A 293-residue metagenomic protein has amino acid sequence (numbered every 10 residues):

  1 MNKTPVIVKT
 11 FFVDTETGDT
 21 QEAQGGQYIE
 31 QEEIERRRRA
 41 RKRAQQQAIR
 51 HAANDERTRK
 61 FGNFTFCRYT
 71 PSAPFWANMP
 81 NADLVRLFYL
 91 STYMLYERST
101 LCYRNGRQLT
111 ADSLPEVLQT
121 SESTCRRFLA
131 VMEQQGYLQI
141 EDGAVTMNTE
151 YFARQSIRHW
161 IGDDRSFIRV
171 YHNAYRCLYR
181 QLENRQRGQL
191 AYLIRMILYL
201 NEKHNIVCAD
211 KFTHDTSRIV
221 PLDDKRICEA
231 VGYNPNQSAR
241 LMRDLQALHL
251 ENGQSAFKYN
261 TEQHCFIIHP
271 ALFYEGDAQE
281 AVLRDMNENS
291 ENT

Functional and structural regions predicted by a protein language model:
M1-R104, F152-I219: Short recognition helix of helix-turn-helix/winged-helix DNA-binding domains
M1-V8, D14-T15, Y96-M147, I206-F266: Winged helix-turn-helix DNA-binding recognition segment
Q21-Q27, Q31, Q45-Q47, Q108 (+11 more regions): Residue-identity detector for glutamine
P74-A77, T92, E116, R127 (+7 more regions): Charged/polar, solvent-exposed surface patches and flexible loops
T110, G143-D164, Y259-V282: Short, cationic-aromatic polyanion-contact patches
Y199-K203, L222-E229, E280-R284: Amphipathic, soluble alpha/beta structural segments
G253-Q254, Y274, L283, N287: Charged, alpha-helix-forming regions
P270-F273, N289-T293: Long, compositionally biased interface segments
